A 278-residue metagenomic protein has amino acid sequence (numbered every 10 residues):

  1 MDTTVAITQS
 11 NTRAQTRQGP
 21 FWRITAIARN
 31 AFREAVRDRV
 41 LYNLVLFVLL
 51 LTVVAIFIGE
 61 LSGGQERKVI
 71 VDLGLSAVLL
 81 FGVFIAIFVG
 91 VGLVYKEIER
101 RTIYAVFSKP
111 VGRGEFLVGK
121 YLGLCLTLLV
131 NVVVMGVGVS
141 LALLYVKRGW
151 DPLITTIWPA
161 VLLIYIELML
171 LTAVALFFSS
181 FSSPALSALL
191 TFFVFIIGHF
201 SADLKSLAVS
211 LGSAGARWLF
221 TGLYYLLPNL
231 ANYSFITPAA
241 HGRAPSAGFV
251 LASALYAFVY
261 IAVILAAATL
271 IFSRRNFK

Functional and structural regions predicted by a protein language model:
D2-T3, L61-G64, L186, L190-L270: Terminal transmembrane helical anchor/hairpin motif
D2-Y42: Aromatic- and glycine-rich beta-strand/loop motifs that create alpha-glucan
T4-I7, R13, R17-Q18, L49-L93 (+5 more regions): Secretory targeting signals
F21-T25, R29-V36, E115, P159 (+1 more regions): Membrane-interacting alpha-helical segments
A28, L93-C125, F272: Helix-loop-helix units of permease transmembrane domains in multi-pass membrane transporters, especially ABC
E34, Y95, V106-S108, A175 (+1 more regions): Helix-capping/transition residues at the boundaries of transmembrane alpha-helices and the short helical linkers
N43, F47, V118-G119, L190-F193: Hydrophobic core positions of alpha-helical segments in small-molecule transporters and transporter systems
S273-K278: Short cytosolic juxtamembrane segments of multi-pass membrane proteins
